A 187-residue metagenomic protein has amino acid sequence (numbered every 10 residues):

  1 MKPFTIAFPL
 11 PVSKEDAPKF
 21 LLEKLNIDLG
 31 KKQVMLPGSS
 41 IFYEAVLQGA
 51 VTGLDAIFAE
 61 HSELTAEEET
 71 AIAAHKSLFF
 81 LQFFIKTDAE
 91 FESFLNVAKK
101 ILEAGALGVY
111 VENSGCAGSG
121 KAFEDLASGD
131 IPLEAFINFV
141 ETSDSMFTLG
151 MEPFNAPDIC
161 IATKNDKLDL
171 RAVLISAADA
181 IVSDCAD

Functional and structural regions predicted by a protein language model:
M1, E67-I72, T148-M151: Short, flexible, solvent-exposed loop/turn segments with mixed acidic/basic and small polar residues
K2-L10: Short glycine-/aliphatic-rich beta-strand segments at the starts of folded cytosolic domains
P9-S13, L81-D88, V182-A186: Short, flexible beta-strand-to-coil junctions
L10-E68: N-terminal low-complexity, intrinsically disordered segments
S13, A89-V97, D169-V173: Short amphipathic alpha-helical segments
N26-K32, K99-V111, D179-A186: Structural alpha-beta junctions
Q48-T142: Internal, hydrophobic cores of structured domains that mediate oligomerization or house catalytic pockets within large
C116-D187: Aromatic/basic-lined ligand-recognition segments that form π-stacking hydrophobic pockets flanked by Lys/Arg to engage
